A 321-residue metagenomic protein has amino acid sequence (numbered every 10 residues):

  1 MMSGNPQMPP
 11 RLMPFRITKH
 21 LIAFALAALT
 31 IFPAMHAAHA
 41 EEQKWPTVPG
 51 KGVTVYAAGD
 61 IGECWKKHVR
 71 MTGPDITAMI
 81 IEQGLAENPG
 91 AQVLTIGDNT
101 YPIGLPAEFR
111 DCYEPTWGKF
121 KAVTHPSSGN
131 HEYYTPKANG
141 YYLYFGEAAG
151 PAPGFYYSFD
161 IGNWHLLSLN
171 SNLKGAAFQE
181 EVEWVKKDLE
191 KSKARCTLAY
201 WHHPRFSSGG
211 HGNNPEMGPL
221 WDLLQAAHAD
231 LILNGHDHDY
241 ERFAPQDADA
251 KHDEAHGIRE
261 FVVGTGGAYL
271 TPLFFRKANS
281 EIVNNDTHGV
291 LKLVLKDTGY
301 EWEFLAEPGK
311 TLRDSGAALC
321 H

Functional and structural regions predicted by a protein language model:
N5-F24: Bacterial N-terminal signal peptides that target proteins for export
I22-P33: Bacterial N-terminal signal peptides
A40-E108, G175, K187, S207-S208: N-terminal active-site segment of His-dependent metallophosphoesterases
Q43, T47, K66-H68, Y101-T197 (+2 more regions): Extended active-site neighborhood of metal-dependent phosphoesterases/phosphodiesterases
V55-A57, V93-T95, P126-S127, A199 (+1 more regions): Residue-level marker for buried hydrophobic side chains located in beta-strands that build the well-ordered beta-sheet
A57, T95, D160-I161, L295-D297 (+1 more regions): Generic beta-strand structural signal
W302-R313: Short, solvent-exposed aromatic-acidic interface loops
